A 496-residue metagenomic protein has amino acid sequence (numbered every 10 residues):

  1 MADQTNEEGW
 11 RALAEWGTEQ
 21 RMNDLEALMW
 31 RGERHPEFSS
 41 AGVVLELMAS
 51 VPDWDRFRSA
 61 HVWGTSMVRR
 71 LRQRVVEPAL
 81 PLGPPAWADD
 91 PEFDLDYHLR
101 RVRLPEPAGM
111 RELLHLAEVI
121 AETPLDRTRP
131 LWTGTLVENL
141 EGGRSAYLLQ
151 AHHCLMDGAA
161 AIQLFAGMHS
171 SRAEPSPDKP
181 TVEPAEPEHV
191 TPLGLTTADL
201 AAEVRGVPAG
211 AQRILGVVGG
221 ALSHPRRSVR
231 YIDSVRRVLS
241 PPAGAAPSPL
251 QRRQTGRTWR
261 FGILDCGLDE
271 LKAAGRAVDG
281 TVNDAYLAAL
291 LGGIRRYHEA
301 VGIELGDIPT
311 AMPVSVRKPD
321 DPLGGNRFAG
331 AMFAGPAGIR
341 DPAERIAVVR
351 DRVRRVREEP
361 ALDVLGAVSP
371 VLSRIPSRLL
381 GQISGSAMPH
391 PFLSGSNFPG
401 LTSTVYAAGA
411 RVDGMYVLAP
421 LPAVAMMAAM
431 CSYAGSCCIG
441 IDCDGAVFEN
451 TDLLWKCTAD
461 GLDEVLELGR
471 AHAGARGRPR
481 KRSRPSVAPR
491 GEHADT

Functional and structural regions predicted by a protein language model:
A2-E26, R34, A41-V424, A428-A459 (+1 more regions): Soluble acyl-CoA-dependent acyltransferase catalytic core bearing the H(X)4D motif
